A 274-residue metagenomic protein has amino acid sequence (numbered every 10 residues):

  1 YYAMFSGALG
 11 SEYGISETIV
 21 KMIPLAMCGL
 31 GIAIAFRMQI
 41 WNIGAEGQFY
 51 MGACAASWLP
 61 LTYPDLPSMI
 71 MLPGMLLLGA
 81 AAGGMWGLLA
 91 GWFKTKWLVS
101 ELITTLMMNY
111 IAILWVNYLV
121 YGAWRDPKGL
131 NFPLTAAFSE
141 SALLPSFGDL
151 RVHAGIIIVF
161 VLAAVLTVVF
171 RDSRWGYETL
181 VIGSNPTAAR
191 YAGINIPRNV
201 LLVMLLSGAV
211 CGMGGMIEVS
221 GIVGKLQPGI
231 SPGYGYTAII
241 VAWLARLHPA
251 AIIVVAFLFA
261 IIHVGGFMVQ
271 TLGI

Functional and structural regions predicted by a protein language model:
Y1-Y63, L76, A80, G84-V99 (+2 more regions): Single transmembrane alpha-helix segments in multi-pass membrane proteins
A3, G7-E12, E101-S173, K225: Transmembrane helix-bundle core of multi-pass membrane transporters and related energy-transducing complexes
L9-I19, G44, M69-P73, L144-G155 (+1 more regions): Interfacial loop-to-helix junctions that mark the boundaries of transmembrane helices in multi-pass membrane
T18-M22, G47-M51, P73-L78, I103 (+4 more regions): Hydrophobic alpha-helical transmembrane segments
L25-A33, A53-L59, A80-G83, N109-V120 (+4 more regions): Hydrophobic core segments of alpha-helical transmembrane domains in multi-pass membrane transport and ion-translocation
F36-G44, L66-L130, F138, D172-R174 (+2 more regions): Short loop segments and helix-boundary regions at transmembrane helix junctions of multi-pass inner-membrane proteins
D65, G148-K225, P249-V254: Helix-loop-helix "hairpin" substructures at the membrane interface of multi-pass membrane proteins
G87, L205, V210-I274: Transmembrane alpha-helical segments in multi-pass inner-membrane proteins
